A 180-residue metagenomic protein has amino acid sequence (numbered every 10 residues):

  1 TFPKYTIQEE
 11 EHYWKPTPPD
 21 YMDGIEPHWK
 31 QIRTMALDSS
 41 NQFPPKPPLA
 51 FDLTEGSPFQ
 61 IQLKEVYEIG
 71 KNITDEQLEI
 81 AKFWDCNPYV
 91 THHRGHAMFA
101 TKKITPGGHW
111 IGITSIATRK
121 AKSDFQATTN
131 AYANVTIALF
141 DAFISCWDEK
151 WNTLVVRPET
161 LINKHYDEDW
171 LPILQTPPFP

Functional and structural regions predicted by a protein language model:
T1-P180: Acidic/polar surface patches and capping/hinge elements
